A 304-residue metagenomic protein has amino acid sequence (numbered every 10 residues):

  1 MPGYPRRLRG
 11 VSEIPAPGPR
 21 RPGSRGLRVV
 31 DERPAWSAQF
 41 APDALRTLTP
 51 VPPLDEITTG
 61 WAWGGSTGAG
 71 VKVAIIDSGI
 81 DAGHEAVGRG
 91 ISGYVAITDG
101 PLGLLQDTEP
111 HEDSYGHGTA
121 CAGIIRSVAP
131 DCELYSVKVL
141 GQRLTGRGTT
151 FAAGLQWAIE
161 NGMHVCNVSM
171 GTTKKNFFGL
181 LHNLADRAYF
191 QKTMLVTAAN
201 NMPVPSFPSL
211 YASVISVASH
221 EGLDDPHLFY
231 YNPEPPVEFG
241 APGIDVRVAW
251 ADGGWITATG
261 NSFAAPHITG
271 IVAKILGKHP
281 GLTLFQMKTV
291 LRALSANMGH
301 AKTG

Functional and structural regions predicted by a protein language model:
G3-Y4, P34-P42, L155-L180: Short acidic, glycine-rich surface-loop motifs adjacent to enzyme active sites
Y4-I14, G18, L27-V128, C132: Active-site core segment of subtilase-fold serine proteases
W61-G68, G146-N167, F178-T193, P203-S216 (+1 more regions): Mature extracellular/periplasmic domains of secretome proteins
L104-K174, H279, A293-M298: Subtilisin-like peptidase catalytic core
P110-T119, N200, I256-I268: Gly/Ser-rich catalytic serine loop of serine hydrolases
Y135, M194-V196, S216, R247: Structural detector of well-ordered beta-strand residues that form the stable sheet scaffold of enzyme domains
S206-G277, G281: Extracellular S/T/G-rich loop segment that most often corresponds to the catalytic His/Ser-adjacent loop
G281-G304: An often Trp-containing, charged/polar helix-loop segment at the C-terminal end of enzyme catalytic cores
